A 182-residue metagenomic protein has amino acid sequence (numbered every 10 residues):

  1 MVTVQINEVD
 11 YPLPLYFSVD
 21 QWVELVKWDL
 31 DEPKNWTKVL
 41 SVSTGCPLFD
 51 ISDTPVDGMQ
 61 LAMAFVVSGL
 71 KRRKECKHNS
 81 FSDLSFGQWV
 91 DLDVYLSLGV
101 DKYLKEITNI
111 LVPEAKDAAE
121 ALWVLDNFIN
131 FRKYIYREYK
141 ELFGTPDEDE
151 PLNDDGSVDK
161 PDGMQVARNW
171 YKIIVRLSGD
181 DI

Functional and structural regions predicted by a protein language model:
M1-I182: Charged interaction scaffolds used for protein-protein
